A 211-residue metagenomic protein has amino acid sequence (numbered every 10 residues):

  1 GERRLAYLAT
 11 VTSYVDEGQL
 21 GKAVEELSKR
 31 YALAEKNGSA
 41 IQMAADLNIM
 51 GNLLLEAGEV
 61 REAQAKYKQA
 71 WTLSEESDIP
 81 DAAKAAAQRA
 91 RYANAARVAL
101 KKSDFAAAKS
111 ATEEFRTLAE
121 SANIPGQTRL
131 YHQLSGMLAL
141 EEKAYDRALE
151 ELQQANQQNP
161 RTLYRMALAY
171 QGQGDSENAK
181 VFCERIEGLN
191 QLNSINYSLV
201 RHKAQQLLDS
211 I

Functional and structural regions predicted by a protein language model:
G1-L5, N37-Q42, S74-K84, A119-Q127 (+2 more regions): Boundary/linker segments of alpha-helical solenoid repeat arrays
A9, Q42, I49, A87-N94 (+5 more regions): "A position-specific structural signal for the A-helix of alpha-solenoid helical repeats
S28-E35, S39, K68-I79, T112-E120 (+2 more regions): Amphipathic alpha-helical segments of tetratricopeptide repeats
Y67-W71, E113-R116, Q171-S194: TPR/TPR-like (Sel1-like) alpha-helical repeat modules
